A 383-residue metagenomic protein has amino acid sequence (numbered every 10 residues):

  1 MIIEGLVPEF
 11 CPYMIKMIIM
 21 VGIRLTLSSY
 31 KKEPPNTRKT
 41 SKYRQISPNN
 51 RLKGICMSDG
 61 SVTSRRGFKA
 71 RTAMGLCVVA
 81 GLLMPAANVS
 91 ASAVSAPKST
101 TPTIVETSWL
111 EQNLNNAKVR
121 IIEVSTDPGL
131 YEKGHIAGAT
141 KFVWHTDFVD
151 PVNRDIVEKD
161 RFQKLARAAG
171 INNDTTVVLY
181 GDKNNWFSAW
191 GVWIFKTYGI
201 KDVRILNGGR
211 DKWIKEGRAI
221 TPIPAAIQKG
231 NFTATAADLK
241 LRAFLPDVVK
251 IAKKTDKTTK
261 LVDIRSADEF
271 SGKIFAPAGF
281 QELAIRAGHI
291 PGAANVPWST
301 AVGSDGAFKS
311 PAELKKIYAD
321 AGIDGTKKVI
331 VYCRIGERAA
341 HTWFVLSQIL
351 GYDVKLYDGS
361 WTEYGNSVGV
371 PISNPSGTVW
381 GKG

Functional and structural regions predicted by a protein language model:
G60-M74: Bacterial N-terminal signal peptides that target proteins for export
G75-P85: Bacterial N-terminal signal peptides
A86-S95: Signal peptide processing junction and immediate N-terminal pro/mature segment of secreted/exported proteins
P97-E106, Q112, D147-F148, D211-G288 (+1 more regions): Active-site neighborhoods of enzymes that stabilize oxyanions during catalysis
V149-N173, W298-K328: Helix-loop module immediately N-terminal to the HCX5R catalytic loop in PTP-like cysteine phosphatase domains
V157-D256, K273-I274, G288, R338-K355 (+1 more regions): Thiolate-centered catalytic microenvironments shared by cysteine-dependent enzyme domains
T326-G377: C-terminal soluble interaction/assembly domains
